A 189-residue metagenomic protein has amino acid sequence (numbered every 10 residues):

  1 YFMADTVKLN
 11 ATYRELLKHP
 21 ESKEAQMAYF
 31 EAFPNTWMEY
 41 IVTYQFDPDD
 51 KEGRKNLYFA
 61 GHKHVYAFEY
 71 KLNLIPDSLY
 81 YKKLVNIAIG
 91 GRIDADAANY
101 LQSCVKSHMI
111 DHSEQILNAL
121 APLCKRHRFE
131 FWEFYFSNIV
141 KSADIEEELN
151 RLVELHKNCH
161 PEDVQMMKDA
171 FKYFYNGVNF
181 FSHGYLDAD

Functional and structural regions predicted by a protein language model:
Y1-D189: Non-catalytic all-alpha helical scaffold/repeat segments
